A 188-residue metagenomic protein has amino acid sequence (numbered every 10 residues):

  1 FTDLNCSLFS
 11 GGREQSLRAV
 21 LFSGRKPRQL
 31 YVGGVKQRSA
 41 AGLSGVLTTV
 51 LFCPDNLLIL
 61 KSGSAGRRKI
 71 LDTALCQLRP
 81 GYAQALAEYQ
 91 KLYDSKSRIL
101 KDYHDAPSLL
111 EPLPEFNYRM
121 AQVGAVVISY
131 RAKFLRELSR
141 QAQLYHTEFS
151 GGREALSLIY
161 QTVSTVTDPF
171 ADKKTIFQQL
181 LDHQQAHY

Functional and structural regions predicted by a protein language model:
F1-G66, L71-Y82, S139-T147, D182-Q185: Nucleotide-state sensing region of NTPase/ATPase domains
G12, A106-Y188: Conserved NTPase motor "head" modules and their coupling/switch loops across ABC/AAA+ ATPases, GTPases, and GHKL ATPases
A40, S64, R68, Y93 (+2 more regions): Alpha-helix initiation and N-capping motif
L43, T48, F52, C76-Y82 (+5 more regions): Aromatic-residue detector
D55, G63, D72-Q77, A85 (+6 more regions): Short alpha-helical interface elements
L71, L78-R131: Long, non-coiled-coil amphipathic alpha-helical linker/lever segments that couple catalytic cores to other domains
